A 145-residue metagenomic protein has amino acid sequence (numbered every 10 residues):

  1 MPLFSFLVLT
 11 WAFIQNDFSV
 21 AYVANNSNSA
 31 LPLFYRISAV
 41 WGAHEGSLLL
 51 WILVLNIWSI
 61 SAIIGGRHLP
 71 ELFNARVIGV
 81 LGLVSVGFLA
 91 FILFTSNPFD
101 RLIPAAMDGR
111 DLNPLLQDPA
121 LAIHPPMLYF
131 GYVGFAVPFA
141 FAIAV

Functional and structural regions predicted by a protein language model:
M1-V145: Polytopic transmembrane helical bundles with strong interfacial aromatic enrichment
